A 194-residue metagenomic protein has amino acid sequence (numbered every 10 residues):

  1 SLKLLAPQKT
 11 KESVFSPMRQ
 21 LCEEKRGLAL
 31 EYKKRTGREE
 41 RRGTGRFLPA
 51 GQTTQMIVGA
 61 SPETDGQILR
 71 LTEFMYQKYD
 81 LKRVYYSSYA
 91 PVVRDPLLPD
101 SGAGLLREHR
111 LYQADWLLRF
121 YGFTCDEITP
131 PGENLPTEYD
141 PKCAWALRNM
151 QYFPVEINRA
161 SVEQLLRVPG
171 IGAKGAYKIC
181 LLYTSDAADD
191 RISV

Functional and structural regions predicted by a protein language model:
S1-C125: Conserved AdoMet/S-adenosylmethionine-binding subsite of the radical SAM
S88, P169, L181: Active-site proximal loops enriched in glycine and acidic residues that flank catalytic Cys/His/Asp and coordinate
D100-L166: Long, highly charged, low-complexity intrinsically disordered interaction regions that mediate electrostatic DNA/RNA
L165, K178-I179: Short alpha-helical segments in extracytoplasmic peptidoglycan/chitin-binding modules and envelope-associated proteins
Y183-V194: Single conserved hydrophobic/aromatic residue that forms the stacking wall/gate of nucleotide- or nucleobase-binding
